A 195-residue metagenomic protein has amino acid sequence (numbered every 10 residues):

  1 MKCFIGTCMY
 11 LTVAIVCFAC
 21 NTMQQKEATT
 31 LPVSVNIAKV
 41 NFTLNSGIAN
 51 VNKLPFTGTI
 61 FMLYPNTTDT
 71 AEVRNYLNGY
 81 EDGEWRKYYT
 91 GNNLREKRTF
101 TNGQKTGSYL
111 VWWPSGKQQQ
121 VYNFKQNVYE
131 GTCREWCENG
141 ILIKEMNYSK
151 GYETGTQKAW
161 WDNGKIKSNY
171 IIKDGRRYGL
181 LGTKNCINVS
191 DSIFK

Functional and structural regions predicted by a protein language model:
M1-T29: Bacterial Sec-dependent N-terminal signal peptides
A19-K195: Glycine/tyrosine- and acidic-biased, solvent-exposed loop/turn segments at the edges of beta-strands
